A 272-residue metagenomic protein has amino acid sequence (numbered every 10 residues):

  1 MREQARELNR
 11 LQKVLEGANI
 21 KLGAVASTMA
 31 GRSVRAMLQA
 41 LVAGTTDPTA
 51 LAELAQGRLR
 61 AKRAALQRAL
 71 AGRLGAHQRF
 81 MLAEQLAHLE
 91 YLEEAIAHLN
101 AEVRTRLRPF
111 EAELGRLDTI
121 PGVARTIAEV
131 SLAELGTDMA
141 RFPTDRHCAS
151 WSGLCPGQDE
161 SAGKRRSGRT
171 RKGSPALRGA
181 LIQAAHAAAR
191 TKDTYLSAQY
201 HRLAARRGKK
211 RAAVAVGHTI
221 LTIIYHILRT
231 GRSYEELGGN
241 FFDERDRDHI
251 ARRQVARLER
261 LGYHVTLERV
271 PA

Functional and structural regions predicted by a protein language model:
M1-A272: A detector of single, family-specific signature residues that are central to catalytic or substrate-handling motifs
